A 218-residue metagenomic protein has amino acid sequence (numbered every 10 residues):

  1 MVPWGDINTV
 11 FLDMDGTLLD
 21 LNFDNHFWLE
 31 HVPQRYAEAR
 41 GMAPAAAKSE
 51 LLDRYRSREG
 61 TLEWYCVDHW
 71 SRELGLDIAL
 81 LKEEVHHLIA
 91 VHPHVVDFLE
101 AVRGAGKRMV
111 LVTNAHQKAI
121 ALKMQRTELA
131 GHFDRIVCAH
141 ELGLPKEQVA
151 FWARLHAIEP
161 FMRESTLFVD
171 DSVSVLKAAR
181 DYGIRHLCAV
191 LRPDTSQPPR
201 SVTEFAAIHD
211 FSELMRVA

Functional and structural regions predicted by a protein language model:
M1-V10, E100, H116-Q117, A121-A218: Asp-based, Mg2+/Mn2+-dependent phosphohydrolase catalytic module
V2-D97, H116-K118: N-terminal helical cap/lid subdomain that shapes the substrate entry/recognition surface in HAD-like hydrolases
T17, T113, T166: Ser/Thr-centric signal marking residues that sit in or immediately flank functional binding/regulatory motifs
A37, S71, V85, V110 (+3 more regions): Short, flexible active-site loop motifs that bind/organize anionic cofactors or intermediates
M42, L76, K107, F161 (+1 more regions): Short glycine/serine/threonine/alanine-rich loop segments
L76-A90, V95-T127, F133-A139: Substrate-recognition element of Asp-dependent hydrolases with the DxDx(T/V) motif
